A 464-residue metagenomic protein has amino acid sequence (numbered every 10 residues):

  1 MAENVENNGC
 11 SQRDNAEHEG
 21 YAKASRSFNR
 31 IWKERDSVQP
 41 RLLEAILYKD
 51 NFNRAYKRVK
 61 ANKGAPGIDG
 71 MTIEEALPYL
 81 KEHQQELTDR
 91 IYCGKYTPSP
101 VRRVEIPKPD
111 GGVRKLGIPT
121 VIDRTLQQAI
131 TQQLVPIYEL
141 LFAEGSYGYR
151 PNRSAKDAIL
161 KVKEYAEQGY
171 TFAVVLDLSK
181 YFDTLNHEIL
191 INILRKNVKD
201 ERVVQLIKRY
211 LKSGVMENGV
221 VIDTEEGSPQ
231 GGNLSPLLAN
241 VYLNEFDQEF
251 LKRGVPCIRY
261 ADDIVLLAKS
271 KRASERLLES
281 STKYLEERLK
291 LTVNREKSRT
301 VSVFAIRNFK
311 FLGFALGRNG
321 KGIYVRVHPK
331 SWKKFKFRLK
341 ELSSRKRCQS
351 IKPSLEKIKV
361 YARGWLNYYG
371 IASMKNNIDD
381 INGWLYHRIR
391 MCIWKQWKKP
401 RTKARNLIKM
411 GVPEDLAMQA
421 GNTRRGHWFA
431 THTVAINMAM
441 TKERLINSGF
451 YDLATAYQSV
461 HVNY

Functional and structural regions predicted by a protein language model:
M1-K81: Non-catalytic, polymerase-adjacent accessory regions of viral genome-replication enzymes
L47-F52, P100-R102, P109, Q349-Y369: Core structural elements
L80, Q84, N382-I389: Short amphipathic alpha-helical coiled-coil/interface segments
R90-E105, P109, L141-V303, N308: Conserved polymerase palm-domain catalytic core
K212, R288-E356, Y361-R363: A conserved non-catalytic segment of reverse transcriptases and RNA-directed RNA polymerases corresponding to the late
D223-E226, Y324, K340-P353, W365-N377 (+2 more regions): Short, solvent-exposed helix-loop connector elements
K297-I306, K357-Y361, I378-Y386, R401-M410: A glycine-rich phosphate-binding loop feature that marks nucleotide/adenosyl-phosphate handling sites
R388, W397-Y464: Extended C-terminal regions of large enzymes
